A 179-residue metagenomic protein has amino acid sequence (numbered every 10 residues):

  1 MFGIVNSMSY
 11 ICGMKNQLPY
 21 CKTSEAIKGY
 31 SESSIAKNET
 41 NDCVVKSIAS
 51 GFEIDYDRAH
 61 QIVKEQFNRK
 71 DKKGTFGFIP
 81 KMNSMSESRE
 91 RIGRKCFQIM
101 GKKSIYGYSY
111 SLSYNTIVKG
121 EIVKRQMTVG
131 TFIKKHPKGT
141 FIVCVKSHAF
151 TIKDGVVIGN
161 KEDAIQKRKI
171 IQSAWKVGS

Functional and structural regions predicted by a protein language model:
M8, L18, K28, S104-Y108 (+1 more regions): Intrinsically disordered, low-complexity segments enriched in small/polar residues
G13-I79, K95, I99-M100: Active-site nucleophile-adjacent alpha helix/oxyanion-hole segment immediately C-terminal to the catalytic cysteine
K70-S147, K153-G155, N160-E162: Conserved active-site-adjacent core of cysteine acyl-enzyme catalytic domains
G159-S179: Noncatalytic regulatory segments and standalone regulatory/sensor domains
